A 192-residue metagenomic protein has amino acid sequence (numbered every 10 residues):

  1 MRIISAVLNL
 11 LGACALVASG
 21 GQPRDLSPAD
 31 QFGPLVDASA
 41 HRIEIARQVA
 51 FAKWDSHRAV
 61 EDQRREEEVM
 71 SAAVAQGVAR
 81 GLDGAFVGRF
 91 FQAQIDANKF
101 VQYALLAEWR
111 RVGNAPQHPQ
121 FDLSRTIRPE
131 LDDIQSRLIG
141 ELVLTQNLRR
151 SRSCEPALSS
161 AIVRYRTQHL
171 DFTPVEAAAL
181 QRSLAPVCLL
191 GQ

Functional and structural regions predicted by a protein language model:
M1-L8: Bacterial N-terminal signal peptides that target proteins for export
G12-L26: Bacterial Sec-dependent signal peptides at the C-terminal "C-region" and cleavage site
R24-E61: Immediate post-signal-peptide N-terminus of mature secreted/exported proteins
Q31-P34, H41, I45, R65-V69 (+4 more regions): Stable alpha-helical elements in mature extracytoplasmic
A50-R80: N-terminal, post-signal-peptide region of Sec/Tat-exported proteins
R80-Q117, F121: Mid-length scaffold segments of soluble, non-membrane domains
R110-S153: Extended amphipathic alpha-helical interaction segments
L144-Q192: Glycine-rich, aromatic-bearing surface loops/beta-hairpins
